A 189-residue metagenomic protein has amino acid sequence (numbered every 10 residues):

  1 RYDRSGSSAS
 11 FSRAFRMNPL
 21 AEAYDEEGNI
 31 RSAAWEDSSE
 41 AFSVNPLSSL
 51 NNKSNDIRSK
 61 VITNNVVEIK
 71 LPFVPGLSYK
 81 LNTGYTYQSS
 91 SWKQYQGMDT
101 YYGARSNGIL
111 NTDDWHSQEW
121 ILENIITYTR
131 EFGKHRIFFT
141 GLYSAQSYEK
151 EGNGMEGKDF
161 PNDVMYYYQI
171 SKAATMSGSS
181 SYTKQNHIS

Functional and structural regions predicted by a protein language model:
R1-I62, S78-H187: Surface-exposed loop/interface segments of Gram-negative outer-membrane beta-barrel transport/assembly proteins
V67-L71, Y128-R130: Residue-level signature of outer-membrane beta-barrel architecture
